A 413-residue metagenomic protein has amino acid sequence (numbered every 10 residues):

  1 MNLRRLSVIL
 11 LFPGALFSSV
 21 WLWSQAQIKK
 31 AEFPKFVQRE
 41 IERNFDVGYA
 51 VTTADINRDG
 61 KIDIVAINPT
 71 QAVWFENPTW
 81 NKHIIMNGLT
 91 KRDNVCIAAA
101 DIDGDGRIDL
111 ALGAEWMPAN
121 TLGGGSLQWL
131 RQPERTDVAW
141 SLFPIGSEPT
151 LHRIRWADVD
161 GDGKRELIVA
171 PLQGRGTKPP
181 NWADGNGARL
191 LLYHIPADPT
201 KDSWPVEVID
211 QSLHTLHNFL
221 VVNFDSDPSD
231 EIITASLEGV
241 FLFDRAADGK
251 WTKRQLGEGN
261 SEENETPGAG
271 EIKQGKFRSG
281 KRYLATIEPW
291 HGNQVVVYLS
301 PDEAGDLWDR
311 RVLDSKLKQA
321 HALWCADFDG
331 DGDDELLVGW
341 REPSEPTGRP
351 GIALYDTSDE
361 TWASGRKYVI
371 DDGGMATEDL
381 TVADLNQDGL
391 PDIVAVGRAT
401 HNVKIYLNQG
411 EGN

Functional and structural regions predicted by a protein language model:
M1-F12: Bacterial N-terminal signal peptides that target proteins for export
L16-N413: Beta-propeller-forming repeat regions
